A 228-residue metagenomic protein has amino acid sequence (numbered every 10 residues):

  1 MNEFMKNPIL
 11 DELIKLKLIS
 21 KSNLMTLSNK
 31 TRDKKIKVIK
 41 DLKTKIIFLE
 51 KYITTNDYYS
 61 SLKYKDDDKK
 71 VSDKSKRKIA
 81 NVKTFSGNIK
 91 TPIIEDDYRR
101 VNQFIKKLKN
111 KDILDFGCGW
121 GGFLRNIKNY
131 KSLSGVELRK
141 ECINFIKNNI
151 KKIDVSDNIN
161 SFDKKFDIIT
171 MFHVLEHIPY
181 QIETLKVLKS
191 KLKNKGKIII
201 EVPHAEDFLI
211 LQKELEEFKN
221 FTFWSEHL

Functional and structural regions predicted by a protein language model:
M1-K164, I168-F172, Q181-L185, K219: Conserved N-terminal segment of class I S-adenosyl-L-methionine
I127, L192-N194: A generic alpha-to-beta junction signature in SAM-dependent methyltransferases
M171, P179-S190, K197-L228: S-adenosyl-L-methionine-dependent methyltransferase catalytic module, highlighting the catalytic core
